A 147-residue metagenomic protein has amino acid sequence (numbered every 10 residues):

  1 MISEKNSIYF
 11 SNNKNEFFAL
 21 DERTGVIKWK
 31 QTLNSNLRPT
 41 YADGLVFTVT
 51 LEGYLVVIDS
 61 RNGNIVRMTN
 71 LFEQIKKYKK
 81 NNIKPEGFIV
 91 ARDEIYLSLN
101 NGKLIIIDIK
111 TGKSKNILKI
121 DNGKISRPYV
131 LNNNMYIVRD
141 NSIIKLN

Functional and structural regions predicted by a protein language model:
M1-E22: Solenoidal tandem-repeat scaffolds enriched in leucines and small polar residues
M1-K5, V26-D43, R67-I89, K115-N132: Extracytoplasmic beta-rich repeat domains
S7-F10, V46-T48, V56, E94-L97 (+1 more regions): Conserved beta-propeller blade signature
K14, E52, N101, D140-N141: Surface-exposed loop/turn positions within WD40 beta-propeller blades
D21-T24, S60-G63, D108-G112, N147: Short loop/turn segments that connect beta-strands within beta-propeller blades
S35, L51-S60, R67: Redox- and metal-dependent alpha/beta enzyme cores, enriched for Fe-S-associated oxidoreductases and cofactor-handling
P85-I106: C-terminal hydrophobic structural anchor segments that stabilize assembly/packing rather than catalytic chemistry
